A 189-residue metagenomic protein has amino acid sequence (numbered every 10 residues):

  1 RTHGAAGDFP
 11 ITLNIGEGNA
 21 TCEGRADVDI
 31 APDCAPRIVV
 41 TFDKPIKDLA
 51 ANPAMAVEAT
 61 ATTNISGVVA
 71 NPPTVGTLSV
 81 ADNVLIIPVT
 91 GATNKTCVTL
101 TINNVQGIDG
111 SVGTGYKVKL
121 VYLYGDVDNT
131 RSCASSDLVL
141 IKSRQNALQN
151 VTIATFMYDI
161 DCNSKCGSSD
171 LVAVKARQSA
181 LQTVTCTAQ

Functional and structural regions predicted by a protein language model:
R1-T12, G18-I30, I38, K44 (+2 more regions): Cellulosome-associated attachment modules in secreted, modular CAZymes
D48, T63-G76: Surface-exposed loop/edge segments in extracytoplasmic proteins
